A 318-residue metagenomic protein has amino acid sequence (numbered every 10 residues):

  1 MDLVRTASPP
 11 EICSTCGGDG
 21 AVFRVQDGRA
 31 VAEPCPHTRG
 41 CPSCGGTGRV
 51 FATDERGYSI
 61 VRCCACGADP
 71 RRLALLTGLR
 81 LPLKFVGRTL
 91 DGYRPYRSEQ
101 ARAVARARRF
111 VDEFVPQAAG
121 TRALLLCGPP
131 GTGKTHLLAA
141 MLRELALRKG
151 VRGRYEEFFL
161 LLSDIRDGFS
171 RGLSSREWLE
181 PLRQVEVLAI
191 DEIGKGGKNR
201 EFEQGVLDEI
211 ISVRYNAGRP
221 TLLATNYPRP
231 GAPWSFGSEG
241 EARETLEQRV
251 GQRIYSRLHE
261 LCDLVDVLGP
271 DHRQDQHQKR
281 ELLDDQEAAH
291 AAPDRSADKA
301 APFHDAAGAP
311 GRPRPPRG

Functional and structural regions predicted by a protein language model:
V31-P82: Interdomain "pre-motor" coupling segment immediately N-terminal to P-loop NTPase/helicase cores
D91-V115, P315-G318: N-terminal pre-Walker A segment at the start of P-loop NTPase domains
A101-A107, A146-Q184, R200: Short glycine-rich substrate-engagement loop in P-loop NTPases that contacts/grips substrate
A118-L138: Walker A/P-loop nucleotide-binding motif
H136-K149: P-loop NTPase Walker A phosphate-binding motif
L147, S163-D164, G168-F169, K195-G318: Replace "adjacent to P-loop NTPase cores in ATP/GTP-dependent enzymes" with "adjacent to NTP-binding cores
V151-R152, Q184-V187, A217-L223: Loop/turn-to-beta-strand initiation segments
D191-I193: Walker B catalytic acidic pair
